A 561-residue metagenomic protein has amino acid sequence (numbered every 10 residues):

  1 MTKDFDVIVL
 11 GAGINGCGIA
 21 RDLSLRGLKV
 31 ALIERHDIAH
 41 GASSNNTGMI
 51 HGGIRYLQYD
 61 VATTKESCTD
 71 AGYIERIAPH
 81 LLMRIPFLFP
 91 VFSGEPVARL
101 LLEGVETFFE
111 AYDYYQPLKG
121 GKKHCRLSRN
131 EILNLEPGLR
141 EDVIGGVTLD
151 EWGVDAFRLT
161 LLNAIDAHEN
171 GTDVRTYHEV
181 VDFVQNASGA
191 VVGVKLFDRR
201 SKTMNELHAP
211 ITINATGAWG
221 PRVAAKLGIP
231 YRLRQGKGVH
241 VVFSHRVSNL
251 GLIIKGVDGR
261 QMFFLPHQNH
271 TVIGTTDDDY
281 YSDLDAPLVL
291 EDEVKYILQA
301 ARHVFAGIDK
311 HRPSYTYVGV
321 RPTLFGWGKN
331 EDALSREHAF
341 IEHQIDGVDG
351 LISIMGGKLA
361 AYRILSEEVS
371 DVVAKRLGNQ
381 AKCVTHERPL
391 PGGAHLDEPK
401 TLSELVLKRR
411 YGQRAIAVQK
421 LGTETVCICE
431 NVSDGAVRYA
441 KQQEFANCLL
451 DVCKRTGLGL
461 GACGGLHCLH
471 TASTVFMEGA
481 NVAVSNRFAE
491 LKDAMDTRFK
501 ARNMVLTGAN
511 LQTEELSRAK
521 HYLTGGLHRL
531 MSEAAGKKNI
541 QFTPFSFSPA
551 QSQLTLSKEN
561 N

Functional and structural regions predicted by a protein language model:
T2-G13: Beta1/beta-strand and adjacent pyrophosphate-binding region of the FAD-binding site in flavoprotein oxidoreductases
L10, L207-G217: Short hydrophobic core segments
G16: N-terminal Rossmann-fold NAD(P) dinucleotide-binding loop
S24-S44: Glycine-rich FAD pyrophosphate-binding loop
G48-L135: Dinucleotide-binding Rossmann-like beta1-alpha1 core, especially the glycine-rich loop that anchors the ADP
V147-L207: Helical element adjacent to the flavin cofactor pocket in flavoenzyme catalytic cores
D166, R232-V239, F243-S248, K255-V272 (+2 more regions): C-terminal catalytic lobe of FAD-dependent flavoproteins
N214-G228: Flavin (primarily FAD) binding-site architecture
